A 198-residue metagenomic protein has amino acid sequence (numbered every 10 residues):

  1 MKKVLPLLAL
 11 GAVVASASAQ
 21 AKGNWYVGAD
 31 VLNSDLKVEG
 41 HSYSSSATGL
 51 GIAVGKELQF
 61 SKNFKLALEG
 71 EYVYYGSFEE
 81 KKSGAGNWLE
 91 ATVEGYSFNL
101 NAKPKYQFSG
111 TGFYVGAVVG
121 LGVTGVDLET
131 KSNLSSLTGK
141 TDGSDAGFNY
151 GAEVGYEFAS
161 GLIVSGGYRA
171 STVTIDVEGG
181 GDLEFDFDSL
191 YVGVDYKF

Functional and structural regions predicted by a protein language model:
M1-N24: Cleavable N-terminal export/targeting peptides
K3-V4, E57, A170: Hydrophobic alpha-helical segments, especially transmembrane helices and their immediate juxtamembrane helical caps
A21-N33: Transmembrane beta-strand segments of Gram-negative outer membrane beta-barrel proteins
G23, S44-L50, F64, E94-F98 (+2 more regions): Residues that define the transmembrane beta-barrel architecture of outer-membrane proteins
D30-D35, L50-S132, F187-F198: Gram-negative (and chloroplast) outer-membrane scaffold detector with strong preference for beta-barrel transmembrane
L36-V38, V73-K81, G139-K140, Y150 (+1 more regions): Predominantly the C-terminal beta-signal and adjacent terminal strand-loop region of outer-membrane beta-barrel
E39-S45, A85-V93, L137-G143, V177-L183: Outer-membrane beta-barrel domain signature
Y114-V118, G147-N149, G161: A generic structured-segment signal
